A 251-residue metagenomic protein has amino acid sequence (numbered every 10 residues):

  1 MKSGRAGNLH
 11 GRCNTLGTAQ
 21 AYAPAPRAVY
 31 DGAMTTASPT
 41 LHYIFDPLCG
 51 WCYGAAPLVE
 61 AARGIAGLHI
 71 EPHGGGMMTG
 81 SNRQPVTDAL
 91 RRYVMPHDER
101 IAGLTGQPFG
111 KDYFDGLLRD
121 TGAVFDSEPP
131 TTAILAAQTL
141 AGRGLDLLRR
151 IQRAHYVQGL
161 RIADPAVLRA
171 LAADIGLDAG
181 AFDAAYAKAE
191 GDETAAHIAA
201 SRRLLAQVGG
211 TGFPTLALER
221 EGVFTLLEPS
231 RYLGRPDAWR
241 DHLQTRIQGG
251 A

Functional and structural regions predicted by a protein language model:
Y22-A33: Short, Lys/Arg-enriched N-terminal segments with co-localized hydrophobic residues within the first ~10-30 amino acids
Y30, L48, A56-R63, L68 (+1 more regions): C-terminal cap of thioredoxin/glutaredoxin-like
A37-H42: Extreme N-terminal starter segment of soluble prokaryotic enzymes
F45: Conserved S-adenosyl-L-methionine
Y53-Y156, D164: Structural alpha/beta surface segment adjacent to cysteine/selenocysteine redox centers across thiol/disulfide enzymes
